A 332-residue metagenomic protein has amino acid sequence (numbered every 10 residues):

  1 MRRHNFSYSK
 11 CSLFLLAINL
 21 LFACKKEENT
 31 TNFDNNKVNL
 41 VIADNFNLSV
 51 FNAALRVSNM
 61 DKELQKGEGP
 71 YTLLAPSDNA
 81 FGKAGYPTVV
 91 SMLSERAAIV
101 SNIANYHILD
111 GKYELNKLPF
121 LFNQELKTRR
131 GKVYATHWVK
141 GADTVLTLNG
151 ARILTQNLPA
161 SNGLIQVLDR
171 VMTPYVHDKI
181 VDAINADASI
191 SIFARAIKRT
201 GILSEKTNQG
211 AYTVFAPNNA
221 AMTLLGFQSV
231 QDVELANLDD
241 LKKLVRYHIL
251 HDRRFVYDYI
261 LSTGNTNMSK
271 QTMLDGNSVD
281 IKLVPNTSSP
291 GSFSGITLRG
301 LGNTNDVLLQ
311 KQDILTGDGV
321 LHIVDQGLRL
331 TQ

Functional and structural regions predicted by a protein language model:
R2-F6, C11, C24-Q332: Mature, structured domains of secreted/extracytosolic soluble proteins
A17-I18: Processing junctions and N-termini across compartments
